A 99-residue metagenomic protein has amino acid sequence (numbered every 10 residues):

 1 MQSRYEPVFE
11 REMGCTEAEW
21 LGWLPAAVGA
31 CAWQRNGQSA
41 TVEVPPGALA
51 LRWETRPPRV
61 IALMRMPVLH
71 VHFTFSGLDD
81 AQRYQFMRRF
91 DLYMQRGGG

Functional and structural regions predicted by a protein language model:
M1-A27: Terminal, regulation- and interaction-focused segments at domain boundaries
P7, Q38, G47-L49, P67-V71: A generic structural signal for short beta-strands and their flanking turns/coil linkers
R11-C15, F73-L78: Short beta-strand-to-loop capping motifs
E17-G22, D79-Q85: Short, conserved charged micro-motifs
A27-G37: Short secondary-structure junctions
V28-G29, D91-G98: A common structural junction motif
P46-R65: A short, structured beta-strand/loop element
Q85-D91: Short amphipathic alpha-helices in soluble, non-transmembrane regions that often serve as interface/regulatory elements
